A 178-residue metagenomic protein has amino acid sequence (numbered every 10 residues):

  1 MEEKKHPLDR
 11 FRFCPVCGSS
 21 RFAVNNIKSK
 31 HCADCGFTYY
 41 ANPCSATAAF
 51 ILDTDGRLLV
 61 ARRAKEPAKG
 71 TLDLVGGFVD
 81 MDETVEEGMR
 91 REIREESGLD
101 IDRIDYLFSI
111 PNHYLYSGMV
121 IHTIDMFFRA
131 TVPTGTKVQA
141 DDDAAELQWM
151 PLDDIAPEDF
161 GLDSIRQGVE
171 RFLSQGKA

Functional and structural regions predicted by a protein language model:
M1-R12, K137-A178: Nudix hydrolase/Nudix homology domain
E2-K4, D53-E95: Conserved Nudix-box catalytic region and its N-terminal flanking loop in Nudix hydrolases and closely related
P7-F13, K28, S45: Short metal-coordination and nucleic-acid-contact micro-motifs, chiefly zinc-binding Cys/His arrays
C14-C17, C32-C35: Short cysteine-rich clusters marking metal-coordination/redox-active sites
F22-A23, Y40: Short functional micro-motifs and their immediate structural scaffolds
A23-S29: Short linker/helix segments within small regulatory modules
D34-L58, F78: Conserved N-terminal beta-strand and adjoining loop/helix that marks the start of the Nudix/MutT-like hydrolase domain
F108-T136: Active-site-adjacent beta-strand/loop module that shapes the phosphate/pyrophosphate-binding cleft
